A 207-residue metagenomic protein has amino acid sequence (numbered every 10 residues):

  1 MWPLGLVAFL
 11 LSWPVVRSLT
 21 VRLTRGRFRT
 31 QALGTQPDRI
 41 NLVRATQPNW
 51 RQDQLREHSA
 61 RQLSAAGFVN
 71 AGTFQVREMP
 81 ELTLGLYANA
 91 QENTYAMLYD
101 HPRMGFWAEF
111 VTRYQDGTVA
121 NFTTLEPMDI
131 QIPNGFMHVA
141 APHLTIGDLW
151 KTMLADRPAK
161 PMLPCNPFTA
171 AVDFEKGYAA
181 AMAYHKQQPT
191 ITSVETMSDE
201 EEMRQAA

Functional and structural regions predicted by a protein language model:
M1-F9: Hydrophobic alpha-helical transmembrane segments
V7, I40, I130-I132, I146 (+1 more regions): Weak global preference for isoleucine
L10-W50: Transmembrane-cytosolic junction motif
N41-L42, E81, G85-L86, E200: Charge-rich, low-complexity amphipathic helices in intrinsically disordered tails/linkers adjacent to domains
D53-K186: Structured extramembrane domains adjacent to transmembrane segments
A179-A207: Intrinsically disordered, low-complexity regions enriched in serine/threonine
